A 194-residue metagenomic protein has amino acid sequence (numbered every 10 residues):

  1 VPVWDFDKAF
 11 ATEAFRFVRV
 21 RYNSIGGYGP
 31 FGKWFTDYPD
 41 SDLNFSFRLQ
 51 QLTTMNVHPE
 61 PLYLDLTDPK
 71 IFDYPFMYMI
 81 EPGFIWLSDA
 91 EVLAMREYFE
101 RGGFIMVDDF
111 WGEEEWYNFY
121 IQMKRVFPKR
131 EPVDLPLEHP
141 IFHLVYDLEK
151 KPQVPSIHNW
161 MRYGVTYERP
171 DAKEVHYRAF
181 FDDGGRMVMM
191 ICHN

Functional and structural regions predicted by a protein language model:
V1-F76, I80-G83: Aromatic-Pro/Gly-enriched surface loop or interdomain linker that acts as a lid/target-recognition segment
E13-F15, F72-M77, E100-I105, R130-E131 (+1 more regions): Loop/turn elements at helix/coil->beta-strand transitions in domains of secreted/extracellular proteins
F17, F76-W116: Short alpha-beta junction capping motif
V20-N23, T67, M79-P82, R101 (+3 more regions): Active-site-proximal beta-strand/loop segments in catalytic clefts of secreted hydrolases
Y28-G29, E114-N194: An acidic, glycine-rich "communication" segment
T36-S41, R96-F99, R125-V126, K151-V154: Short, low-complexity, polar/charged sequence segments that are solvent-exposed and flexible
D40-N44, R48, A90, A94 (+2 more regions): Extracytoplasmic/secreted proteins, especially bacterial periplasmic and envelope-associated proteins
